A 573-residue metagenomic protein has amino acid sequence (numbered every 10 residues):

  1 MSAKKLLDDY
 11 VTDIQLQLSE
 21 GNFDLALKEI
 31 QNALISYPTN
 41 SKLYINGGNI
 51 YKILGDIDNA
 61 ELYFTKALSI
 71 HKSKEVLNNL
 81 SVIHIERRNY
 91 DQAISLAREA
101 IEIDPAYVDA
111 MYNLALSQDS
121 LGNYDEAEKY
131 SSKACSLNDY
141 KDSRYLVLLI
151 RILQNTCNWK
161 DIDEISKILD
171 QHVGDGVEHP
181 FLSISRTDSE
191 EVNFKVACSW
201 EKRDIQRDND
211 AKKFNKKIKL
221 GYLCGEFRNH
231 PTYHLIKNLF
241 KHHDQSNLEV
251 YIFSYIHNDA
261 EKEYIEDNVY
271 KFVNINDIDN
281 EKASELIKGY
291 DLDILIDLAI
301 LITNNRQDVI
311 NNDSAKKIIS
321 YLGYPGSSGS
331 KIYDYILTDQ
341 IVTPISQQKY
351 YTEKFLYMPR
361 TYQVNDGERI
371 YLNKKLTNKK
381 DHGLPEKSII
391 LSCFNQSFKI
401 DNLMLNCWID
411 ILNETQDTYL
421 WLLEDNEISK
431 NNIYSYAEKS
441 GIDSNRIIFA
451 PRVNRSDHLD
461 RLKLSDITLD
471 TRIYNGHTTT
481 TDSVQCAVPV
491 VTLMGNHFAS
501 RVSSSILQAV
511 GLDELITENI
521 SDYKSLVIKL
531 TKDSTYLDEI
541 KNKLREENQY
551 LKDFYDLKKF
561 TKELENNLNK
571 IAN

Functional and structural regions predicted by a protein language model:
M1-L384, Q396, S435-G441, N454-S465 (+3 more regions): Alpha-helical solenoid repeat scaffolds of the TPR/TPR-like class and their adjacent stem/linker regions that mediate
K219-G221, S392, W421, V491: Short, well-ordered beta-strand segments
L239-S246, L391, N402-Q416: Short hydrophobic signal-anchor/transmembrane segments that target glycosyltransferases and glycosylation machinery
N247-E249, I409-K439, S444: A conserved nucleotide-sugar
I302, D470-T480, L493-R501: Nucleotide-sugar-dependent
V309, I411, D482-S483, I506: Hydrophobic/aromatic ligand-binding patch that stacks against planar heteroaromatic rings of cofactors or nucleotides
K463-S465, D482-M494, V510: Conserved donor-binding/catalytic loop of nucleotide-activated donor transferases
A487, V502-E514: Acidic, glycine-centered active-site loop in nucleotide-sugar glycosyltransferases
